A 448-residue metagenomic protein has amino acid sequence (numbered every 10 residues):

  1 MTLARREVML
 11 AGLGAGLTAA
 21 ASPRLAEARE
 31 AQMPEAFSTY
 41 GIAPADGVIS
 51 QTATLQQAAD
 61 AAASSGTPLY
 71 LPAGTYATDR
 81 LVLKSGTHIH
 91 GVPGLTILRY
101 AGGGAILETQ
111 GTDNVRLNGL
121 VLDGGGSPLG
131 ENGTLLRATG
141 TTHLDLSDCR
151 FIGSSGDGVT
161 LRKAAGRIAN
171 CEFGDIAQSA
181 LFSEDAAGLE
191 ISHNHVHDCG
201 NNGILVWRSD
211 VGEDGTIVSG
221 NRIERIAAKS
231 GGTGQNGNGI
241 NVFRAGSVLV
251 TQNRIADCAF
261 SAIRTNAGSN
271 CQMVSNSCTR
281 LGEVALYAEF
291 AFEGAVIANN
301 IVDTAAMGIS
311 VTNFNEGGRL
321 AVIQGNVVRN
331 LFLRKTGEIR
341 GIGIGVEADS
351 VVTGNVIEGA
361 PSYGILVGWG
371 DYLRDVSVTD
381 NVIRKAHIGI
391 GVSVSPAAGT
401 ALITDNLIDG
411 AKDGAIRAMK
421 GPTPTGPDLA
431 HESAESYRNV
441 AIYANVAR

Functional and structural regions predicted by a protein language model:
M1-G16: N-terminal secretory signal peptides and thylakoid transit peptides that target proteins across membranes
L25-Q57: Right-handed parallel beta-helix/beta-solenoid
T52, S64-H88, V92-A105, V121-L122 (+1 more regions): N-terminal extracellular ligand-recognition/capping segment immediately after the signal peptide
Q56-A61, A77-K84, T160, N313: Short, T/G/N/S-enriched strand-turn elements that build extracellular solenoid repeat scaffolds
K84-G86, P93, G111-T112, L117 (+28 more regions): Parallel beta-helix/beta-solenoid
H88-H90, E108-S154, R167-N170, R222-E224 (+1 more regions): Parallel beta-helix/beta-solenoid
Y100-E108, P128-A138, G153-K163, D175-A186 (+9 more regions): Extracellular beta-strand/beta-solenoid scaffold signature
